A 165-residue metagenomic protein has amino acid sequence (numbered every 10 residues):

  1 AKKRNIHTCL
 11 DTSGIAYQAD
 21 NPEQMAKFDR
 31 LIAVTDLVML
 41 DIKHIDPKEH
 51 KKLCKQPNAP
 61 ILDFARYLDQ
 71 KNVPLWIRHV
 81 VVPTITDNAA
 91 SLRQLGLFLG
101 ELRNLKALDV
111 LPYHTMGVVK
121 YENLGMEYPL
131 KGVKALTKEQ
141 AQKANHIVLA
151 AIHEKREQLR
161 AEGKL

Functional and structural regions predicted by a protein language model:
A1-L111, M116, N123: Conserved AdoMet/S-adenosylmethionine-binding subsite of the radical SAM
H50, L130-V133: Generic anion/oxyanion-binding catalytic loop in active/binding sites
C54, V133-T137: Alpha-helix initiation/capping motif
A90-R93, L97-R103, L111, K120-Y121 (+1 more regions): C-terminal accessory regions of radical SAM enzymes
E122-K131: Short glycine/proline- and charge-enriched loop/turn segments that cap or connect secondary-structure elements
